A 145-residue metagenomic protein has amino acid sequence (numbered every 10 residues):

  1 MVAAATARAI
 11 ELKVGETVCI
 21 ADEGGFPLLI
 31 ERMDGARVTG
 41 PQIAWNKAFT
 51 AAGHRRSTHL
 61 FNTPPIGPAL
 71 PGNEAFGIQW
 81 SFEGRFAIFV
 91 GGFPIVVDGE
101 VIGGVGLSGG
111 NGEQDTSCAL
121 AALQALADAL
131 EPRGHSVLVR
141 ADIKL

Functional and structural regions predicted by a protein language model:
M1-L145: Flexible, solvent-exposed loop/hinge segments and secondary-structure transition points
